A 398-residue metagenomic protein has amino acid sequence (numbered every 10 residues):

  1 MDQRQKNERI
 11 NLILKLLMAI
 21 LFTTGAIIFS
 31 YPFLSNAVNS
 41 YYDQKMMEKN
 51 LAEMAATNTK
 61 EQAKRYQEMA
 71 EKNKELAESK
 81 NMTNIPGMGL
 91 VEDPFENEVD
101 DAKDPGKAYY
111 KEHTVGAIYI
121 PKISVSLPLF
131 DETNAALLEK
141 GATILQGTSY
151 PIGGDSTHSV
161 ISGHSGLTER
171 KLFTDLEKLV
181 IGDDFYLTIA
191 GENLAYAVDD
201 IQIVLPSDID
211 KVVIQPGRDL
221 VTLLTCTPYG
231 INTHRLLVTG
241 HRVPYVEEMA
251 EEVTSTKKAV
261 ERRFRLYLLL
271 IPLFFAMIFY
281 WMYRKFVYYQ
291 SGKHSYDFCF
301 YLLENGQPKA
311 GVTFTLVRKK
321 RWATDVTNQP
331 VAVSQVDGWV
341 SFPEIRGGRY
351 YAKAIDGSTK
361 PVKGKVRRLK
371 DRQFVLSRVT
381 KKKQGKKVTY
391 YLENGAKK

Functional and structural regions predicted by a protein language model:
R4-R262: Solvent-exposed, non-transmembrane regions of membrane-associated and secreted proteins
V253-F298: C-terminal single-pass membrane-anchor helix
S291-N305, K381, K386-K387: A short, Gly/Thr-enriched small/hydrophobic beta-strand-prone motif that recurs across taxa
H294-Y296, E304-N328: Short, ordered, surface-exposed loop/turn motifs in non-cytosolic proteins
F300, V333-F342: Glycine-centered loop-to-beta-strand initiation motif
G348-S358: A short, solvent-exposed beta-strand micro-motif common in secreted/extracellular proteins
G357-K386: Structured interaction patches on ligand/partner-binding surfaces of diverse proteins
